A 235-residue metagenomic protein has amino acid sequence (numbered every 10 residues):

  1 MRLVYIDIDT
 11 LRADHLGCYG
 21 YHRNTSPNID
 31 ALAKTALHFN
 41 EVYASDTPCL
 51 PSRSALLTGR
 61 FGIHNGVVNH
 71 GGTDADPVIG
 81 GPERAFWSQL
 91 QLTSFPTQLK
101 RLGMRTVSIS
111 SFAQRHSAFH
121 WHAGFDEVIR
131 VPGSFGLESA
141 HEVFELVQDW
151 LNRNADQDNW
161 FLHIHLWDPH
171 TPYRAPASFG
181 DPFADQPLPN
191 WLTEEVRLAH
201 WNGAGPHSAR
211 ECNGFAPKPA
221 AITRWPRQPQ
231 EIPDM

Functional and structural regions predicted by a protein language model:
M1-M235: Catalytic domains that recognize anionic headgroups
